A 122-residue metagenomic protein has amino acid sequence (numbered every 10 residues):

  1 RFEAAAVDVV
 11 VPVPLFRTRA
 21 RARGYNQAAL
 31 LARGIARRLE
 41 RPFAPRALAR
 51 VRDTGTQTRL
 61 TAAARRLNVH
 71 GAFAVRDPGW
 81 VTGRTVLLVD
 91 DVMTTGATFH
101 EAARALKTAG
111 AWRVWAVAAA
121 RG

Functional and structural regions predicted by a protein language model:
R1-L88, T95-G122: Conserved PRPP/pyrophosphate-binding segment of the phosphoribosyltransferase/PRPP-pathway fold
